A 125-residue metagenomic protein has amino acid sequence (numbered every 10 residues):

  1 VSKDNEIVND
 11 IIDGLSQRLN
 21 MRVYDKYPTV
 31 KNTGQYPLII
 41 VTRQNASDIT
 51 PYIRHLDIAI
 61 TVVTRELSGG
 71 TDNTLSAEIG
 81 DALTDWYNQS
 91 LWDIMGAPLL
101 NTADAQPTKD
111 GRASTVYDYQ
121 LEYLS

Functional and structural regions predicted by a protein language model:
V1-Y24, T42-S125: Charged, amphipathic alpha-helical segments and their flanking helix caps
Y24-T33: Short acidic low-complexity segments
T33-Q44: A short, hydrophobic beta-strand-centered structural micro-motif
